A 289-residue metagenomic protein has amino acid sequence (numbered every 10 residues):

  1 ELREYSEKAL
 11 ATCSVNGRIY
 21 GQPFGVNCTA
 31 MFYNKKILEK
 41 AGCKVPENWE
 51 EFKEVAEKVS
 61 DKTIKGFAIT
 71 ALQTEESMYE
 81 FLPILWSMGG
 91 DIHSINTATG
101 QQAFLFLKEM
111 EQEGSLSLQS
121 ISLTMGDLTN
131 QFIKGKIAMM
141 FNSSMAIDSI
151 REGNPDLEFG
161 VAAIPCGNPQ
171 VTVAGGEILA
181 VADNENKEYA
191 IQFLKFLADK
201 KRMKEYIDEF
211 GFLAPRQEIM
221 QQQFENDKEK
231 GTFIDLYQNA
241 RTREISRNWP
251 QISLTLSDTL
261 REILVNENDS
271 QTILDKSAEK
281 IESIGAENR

Functional and structural regions predicted by a protein language model:
E1-A30, K53-V55, T63, E80 (+3 more regions): Hinge/lid segment of periplasmic solute-binding proteins
E1-Y5, T12-S14, K36, K40-E47 (+4 more regions): Extracytoplasmic "Venus flytrap"/periplasmic binding protein-like
E7-V45, T70-I92, V173-A180, I252-R261: Periplasmic solute-binding protein
S14, F210-A214, G231-G285: C-terminal capping/gating helix-and-loop segments adjacent to ligand/active sites or protein-protein/ligand interfaces
R18-I19, K40-A41, Q112-S115, A146 (+7 more regions): Extracytoplasmic/periplasmic substrate-recognition and gating elements
W49-E54, Q119-I133: Short helix-initiation/N-cap motifs at beta->coil->alpha
V55-D61, H93-I121, I164: Glycine-centered hinge/linker elements that transmit conformational signals in sensory and ligand-binding systems
T63-K65, K134-N142, L157: Alpha-to-beta junction loops
